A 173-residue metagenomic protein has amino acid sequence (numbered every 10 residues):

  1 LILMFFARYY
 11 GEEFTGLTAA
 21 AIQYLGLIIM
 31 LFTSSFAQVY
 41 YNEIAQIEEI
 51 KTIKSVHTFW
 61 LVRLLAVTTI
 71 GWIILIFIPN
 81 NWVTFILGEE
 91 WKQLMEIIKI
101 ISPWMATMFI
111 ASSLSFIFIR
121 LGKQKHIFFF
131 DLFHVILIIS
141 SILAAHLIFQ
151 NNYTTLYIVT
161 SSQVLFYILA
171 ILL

Functional and structural regions predicted by a protein language model:
F5-G26, K92-M95: Interfacial/gating helices of multi-pass transporter permease domains
Y9-E12, I47, R120-G122, I148-Q150: Helix-loop interface residues and adjacent transmembrane-helix termini in multi-pass membrane transporters, primarily
E13-T15, F77-A106: Interfacial segments at transmembrane-helix termini and the short loops linking adjacent helices
A21, L25-K51, I117-R120: Helix-loop junctions and terminal segments of transmembrane helices in multi-pass membrane transport/translocation
I22, W60-F77, E89-Q93, Y153-L173: Short alpha-helical transmembrane segments in multi-pass integral membrane proteins
A45, P103-L132, L173: Membrane-interface junctions at transmembrane-helix termini in multi-pass inner-membrane proteins
I50-T68, R120: Membrane-water interface at loop-to-transmembrane-helix junctions
G122-K125, L132-I168, L172-L173: Membrane-interface helix-loop junctions in multi-pass transport and translocation proteins
